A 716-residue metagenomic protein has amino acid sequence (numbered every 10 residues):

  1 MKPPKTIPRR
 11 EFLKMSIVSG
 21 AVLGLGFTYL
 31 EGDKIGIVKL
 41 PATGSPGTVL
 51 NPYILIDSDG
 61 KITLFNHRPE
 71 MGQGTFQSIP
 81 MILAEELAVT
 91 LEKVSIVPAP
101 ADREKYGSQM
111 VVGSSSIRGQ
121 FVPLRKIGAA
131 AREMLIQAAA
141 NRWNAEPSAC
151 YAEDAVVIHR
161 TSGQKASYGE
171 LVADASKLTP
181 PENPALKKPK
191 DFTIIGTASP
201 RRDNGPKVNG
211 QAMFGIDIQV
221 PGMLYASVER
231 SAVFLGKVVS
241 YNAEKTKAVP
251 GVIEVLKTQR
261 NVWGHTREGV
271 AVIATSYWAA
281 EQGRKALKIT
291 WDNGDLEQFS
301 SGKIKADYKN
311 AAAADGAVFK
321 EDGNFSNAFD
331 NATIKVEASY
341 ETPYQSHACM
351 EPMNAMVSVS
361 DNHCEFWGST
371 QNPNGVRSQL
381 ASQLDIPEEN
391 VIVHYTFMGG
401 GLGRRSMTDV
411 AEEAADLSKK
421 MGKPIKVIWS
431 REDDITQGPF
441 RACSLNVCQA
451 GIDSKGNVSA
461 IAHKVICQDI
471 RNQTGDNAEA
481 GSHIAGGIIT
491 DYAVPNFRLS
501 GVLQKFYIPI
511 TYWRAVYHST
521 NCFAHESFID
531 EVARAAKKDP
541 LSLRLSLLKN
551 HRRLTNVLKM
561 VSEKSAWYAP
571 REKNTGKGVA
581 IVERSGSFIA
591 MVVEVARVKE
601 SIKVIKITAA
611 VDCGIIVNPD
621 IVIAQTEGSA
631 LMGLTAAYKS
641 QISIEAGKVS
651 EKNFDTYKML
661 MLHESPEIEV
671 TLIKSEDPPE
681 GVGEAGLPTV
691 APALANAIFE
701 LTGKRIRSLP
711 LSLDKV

Functional and structural regions predicted by a protein language model:
K2-G26, I35-V716: Cofactor-binding beta-sheet edge motifs in enzyme active sites
